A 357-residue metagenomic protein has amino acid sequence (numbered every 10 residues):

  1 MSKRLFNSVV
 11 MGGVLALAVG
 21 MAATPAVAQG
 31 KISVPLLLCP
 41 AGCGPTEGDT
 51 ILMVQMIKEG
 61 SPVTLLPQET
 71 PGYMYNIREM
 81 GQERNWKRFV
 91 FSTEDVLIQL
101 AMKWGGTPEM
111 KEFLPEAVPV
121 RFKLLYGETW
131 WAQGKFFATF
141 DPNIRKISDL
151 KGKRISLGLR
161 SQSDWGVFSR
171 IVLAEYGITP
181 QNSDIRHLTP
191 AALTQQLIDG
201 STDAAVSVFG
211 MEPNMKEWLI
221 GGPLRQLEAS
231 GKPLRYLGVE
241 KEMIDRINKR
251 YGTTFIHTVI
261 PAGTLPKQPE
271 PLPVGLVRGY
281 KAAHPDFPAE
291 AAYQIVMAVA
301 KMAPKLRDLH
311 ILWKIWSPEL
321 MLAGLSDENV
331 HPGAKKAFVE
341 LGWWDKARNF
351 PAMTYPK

Functional and structural regions predicted by a protein language model:
M1-G13: Bacterial N-terminal signal peptides that target proteins for export
M21-A28: Sec/Tat signal peptide C-region and signal peptidase I cleavage site
K31-E59, V63-L66, A132-S201, G210 (+2 more regions): Bilobed "Venus flytrap"/periplasmic-binding protein-like clamshell domains and structurally analogous long
E47-I57, L66-V118, F137, N143-R145 (+3 more regions): Pocket-flanking alpha-helical
E94-D95, N143, T179-D286: Pocket-lining segment of extracytoplasmic ligand-binding domains
E112-W130, G263-L272: A structural signal for short loop-to-beta-strand junctions that line the ligand-binding cleft of periplasmic/secreted
R154, S161-I171, I247-A291, M297-S317 (+1 more regions): Ligand-binding clefts/hinges and TM-proximal coupling segments of bilobed small-molecule sensing domains
F209-G231, Y236, E290-K357: An extracytoplasmic/periplasmic, membrane-proximal ligand-sensing/linker region
